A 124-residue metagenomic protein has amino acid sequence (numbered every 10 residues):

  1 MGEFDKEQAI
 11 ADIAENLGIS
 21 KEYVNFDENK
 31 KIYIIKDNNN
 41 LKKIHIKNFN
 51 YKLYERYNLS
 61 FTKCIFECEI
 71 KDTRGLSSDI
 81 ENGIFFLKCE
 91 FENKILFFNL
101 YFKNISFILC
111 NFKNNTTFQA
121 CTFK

Functional and structural regions predicted by a protein language model:
G2-I44: The feature captures the LRR N-terminal capping module
F26-K124: Tandem repeat scaffolds
